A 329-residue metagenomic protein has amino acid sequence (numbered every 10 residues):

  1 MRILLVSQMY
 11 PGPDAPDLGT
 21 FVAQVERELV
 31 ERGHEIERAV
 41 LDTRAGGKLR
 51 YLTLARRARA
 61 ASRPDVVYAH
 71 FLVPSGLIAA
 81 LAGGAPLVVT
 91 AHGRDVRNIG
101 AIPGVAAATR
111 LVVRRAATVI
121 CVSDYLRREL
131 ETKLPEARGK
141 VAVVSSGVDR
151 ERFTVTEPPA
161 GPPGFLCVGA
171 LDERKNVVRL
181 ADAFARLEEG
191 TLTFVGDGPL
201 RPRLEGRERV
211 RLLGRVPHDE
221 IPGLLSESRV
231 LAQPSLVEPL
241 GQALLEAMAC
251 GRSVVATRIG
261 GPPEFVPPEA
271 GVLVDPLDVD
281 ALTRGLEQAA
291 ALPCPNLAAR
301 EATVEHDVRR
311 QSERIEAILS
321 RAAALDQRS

Functional and structural regions predicted by a protein language model:
D17, P293-S320: A charged, aromatic-enriched C-terminal amphipathic alpha-helix characteristic of glycosyltransferases across folds
V113, R215-V216, G223-S228: Short alpha-helical donor nucleotide-sugar binding micro-motif in glycosyltransferases
Y125, G147: Carbohydrate-associated surface elements
E157-L187, L192-T193: Conserved donor-binding/catalytic core segment of Leloir-type glycosyltransferases
P202-D219: Nucleotide-activated donor-binding/catalytic signature segment of Leloir-type glycosyltransferases, i.e., the conserved
G214-R215, P268, V272-V279, Q288-P293: Conserved acidic donor-binding segment of nucleotide-sugar-dependent glycosyltransferases
L236: Aromatic "clamp/platform" in nucleotide-sugar-dependent glycosyltransferases that forms part of the donor/acceptor
S253-A256: Short hydrophobic beta-strand element within catalytic cores of glycosyltransferases and related nucleotide-activated
